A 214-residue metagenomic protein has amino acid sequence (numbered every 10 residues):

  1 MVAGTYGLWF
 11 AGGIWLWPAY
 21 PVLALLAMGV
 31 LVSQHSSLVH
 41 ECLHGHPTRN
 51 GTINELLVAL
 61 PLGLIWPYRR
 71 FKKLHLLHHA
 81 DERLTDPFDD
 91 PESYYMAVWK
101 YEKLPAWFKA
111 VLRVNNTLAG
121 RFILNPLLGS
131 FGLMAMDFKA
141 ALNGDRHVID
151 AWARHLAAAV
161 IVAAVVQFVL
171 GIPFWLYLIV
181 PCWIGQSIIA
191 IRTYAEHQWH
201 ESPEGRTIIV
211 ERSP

Functional and structural regions predicted by a protein language model:
M1-L31, P61-I179: Non-catalytic, topology-defining segments of multipass membrane proteins
G13-L16, H46-R49, E102, R212-S213: Helix-boundary and loop/linker segments of multi-pass membrane transporters
A27-H35, C182-A190: Alpha-helical transmembrane segments and their membrane-interface exit regions
V32-G51, R70-L84, R192-H200: Acidic (Asp/Glu-rich) catalytic motifs at the cytosolic membrane interface
T48-R49, P67, P87, R113 (+2 more regions): Short, function-defining helix-loop hinge/capping sites that tune catalysis or transport
R49-L56, P67-R70, I179, W183: Short acidic-hydrophobic sequence patches enriched in Asp/Glu that either
G51-G63, G205-P214: Membrane-cytosol interface motif
Q186-P214: Membrane-interfacial segments at transmembrane helix termini in multi-pass membrane proteins
